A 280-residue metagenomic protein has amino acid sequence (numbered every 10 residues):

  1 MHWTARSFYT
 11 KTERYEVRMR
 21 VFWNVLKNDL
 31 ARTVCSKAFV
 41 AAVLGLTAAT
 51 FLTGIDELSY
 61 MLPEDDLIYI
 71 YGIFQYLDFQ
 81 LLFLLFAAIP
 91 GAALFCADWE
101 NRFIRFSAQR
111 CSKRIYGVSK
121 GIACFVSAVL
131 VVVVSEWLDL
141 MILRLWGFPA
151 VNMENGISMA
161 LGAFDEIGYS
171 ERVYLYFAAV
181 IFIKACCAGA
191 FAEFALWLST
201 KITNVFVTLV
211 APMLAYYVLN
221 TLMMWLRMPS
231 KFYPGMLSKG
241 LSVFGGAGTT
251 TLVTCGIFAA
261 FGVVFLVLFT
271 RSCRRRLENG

Functional and structural regions predicted by a protein language model:
W3, Y9-V43: Aromatic- and glycine-rich beta-strand/loop motifs that create alpha-glucan
K37-A38, K113-R114, V118, N204-L209: Membrane-helix interface segments
A38, A188, S242-G280: Alpha-helical transmembrane segments of multi-pass membrane transporters/translocases
A42-A49, V205-L219, P234-L237: Central hydrophobic cores of alpha-helical transmembrane segments in multi-pass integral membrane proteins
A49-A93, G121-T200, L237-G256: Secretory targeting signals
L94-L130: Helix-loop-helix units of permease transmembrane domains in multi-pass membrane transporters, especially ABC
A185-T221: Functionally important transmembrane alpha-helices
